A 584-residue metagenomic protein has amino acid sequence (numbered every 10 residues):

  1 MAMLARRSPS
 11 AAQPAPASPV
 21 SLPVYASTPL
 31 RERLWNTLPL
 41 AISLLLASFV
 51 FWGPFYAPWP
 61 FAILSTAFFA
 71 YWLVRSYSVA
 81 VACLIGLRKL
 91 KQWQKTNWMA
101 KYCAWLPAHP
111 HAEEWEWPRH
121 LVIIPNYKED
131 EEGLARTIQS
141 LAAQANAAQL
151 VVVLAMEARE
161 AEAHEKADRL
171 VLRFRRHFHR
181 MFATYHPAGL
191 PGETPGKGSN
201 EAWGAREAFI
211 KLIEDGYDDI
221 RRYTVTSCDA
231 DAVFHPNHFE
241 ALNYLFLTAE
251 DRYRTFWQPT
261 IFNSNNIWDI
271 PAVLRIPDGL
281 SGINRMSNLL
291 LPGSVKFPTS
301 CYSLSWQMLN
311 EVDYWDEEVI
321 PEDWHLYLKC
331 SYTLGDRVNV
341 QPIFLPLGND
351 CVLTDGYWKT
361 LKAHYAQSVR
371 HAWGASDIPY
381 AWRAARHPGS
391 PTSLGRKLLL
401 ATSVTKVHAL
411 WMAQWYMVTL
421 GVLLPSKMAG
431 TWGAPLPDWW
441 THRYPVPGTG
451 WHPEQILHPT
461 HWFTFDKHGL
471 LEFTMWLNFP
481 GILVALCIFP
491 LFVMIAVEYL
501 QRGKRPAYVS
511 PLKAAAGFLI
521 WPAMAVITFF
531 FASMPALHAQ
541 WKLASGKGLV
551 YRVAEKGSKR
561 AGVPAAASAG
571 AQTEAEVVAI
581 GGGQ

Functional and structural regions predicted by a protein language model:
S8-L40, T96-W98, C103, L289-P292 (+2 more regions): Basic/Trp-rich segment in TM-proximal cytosolic loops or flexible interdomain/linker regions
P19-V20, V24-E131, A135: N-proximal low-complexity "stem/linker" segments adjacent to membrane-targeting elements
R119-L121, V151, H325: Cell-envelope/extracellular polymer assembly enzymes that use nucleotide-activated donors
D130-A143, A163: Short, well-formed alpha-helical segments that are part of the catalytic scaffolds of diverse glycosyltransferases
T137-Q149, T248-A249: Short, acidic, metal-binding catalytic loop of nucleotide-sugar glycosyltransferases
M156-L170, H186-G192: A conserved acidic beta->alpha catalytic loop
F174-F182, P187-D219, P236-I320, S331-L334 (+2 more regions): Long helical/loop segments within the catalytic core of UDP-sugar-dependent glycosyltransferases, especially the large
D229-V233: The conserved acidic donor/metal-binding loop of glycosyltransferases
